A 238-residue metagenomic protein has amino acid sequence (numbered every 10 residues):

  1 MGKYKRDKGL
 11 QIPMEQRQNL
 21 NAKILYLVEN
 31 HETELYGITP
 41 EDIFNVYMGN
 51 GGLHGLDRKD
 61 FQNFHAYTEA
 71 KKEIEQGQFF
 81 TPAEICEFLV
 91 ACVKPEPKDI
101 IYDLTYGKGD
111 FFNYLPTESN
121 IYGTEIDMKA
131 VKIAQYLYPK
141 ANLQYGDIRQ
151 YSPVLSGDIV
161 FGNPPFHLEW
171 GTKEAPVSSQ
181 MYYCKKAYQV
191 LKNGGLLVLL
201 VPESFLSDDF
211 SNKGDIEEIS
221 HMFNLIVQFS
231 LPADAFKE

Functional and structural regions predicted by a protein language model:
G2-A70: Long recognition/docking surfaces used for binding and targeting
I24, V28, E69-K71, F80 (+2 more regions): Conserved short hydrophobic patches within well-ordered secondary structure
D57-Q62, D103-T105, K186-Q189: Short hydrophobic/aromatic-rich motifs at helix boundaries and adjacent loops
E73-G171, M181-Y182, P202: Conserved S-adenosyl-L-methionine
M128, P176-A235: Conserved Class I SAM-dependent methyltransferase catalytic core
N163, A233-E238: Short, intrinsically disordered, charge-balanced linker/junction segments flanking boundaries in proteins
H167-W170, S207-D209, K237-E238: Switch/connector loops and helix/strand junctions flanking conserved nucleotide-binding motifs in nucleotide-processing
